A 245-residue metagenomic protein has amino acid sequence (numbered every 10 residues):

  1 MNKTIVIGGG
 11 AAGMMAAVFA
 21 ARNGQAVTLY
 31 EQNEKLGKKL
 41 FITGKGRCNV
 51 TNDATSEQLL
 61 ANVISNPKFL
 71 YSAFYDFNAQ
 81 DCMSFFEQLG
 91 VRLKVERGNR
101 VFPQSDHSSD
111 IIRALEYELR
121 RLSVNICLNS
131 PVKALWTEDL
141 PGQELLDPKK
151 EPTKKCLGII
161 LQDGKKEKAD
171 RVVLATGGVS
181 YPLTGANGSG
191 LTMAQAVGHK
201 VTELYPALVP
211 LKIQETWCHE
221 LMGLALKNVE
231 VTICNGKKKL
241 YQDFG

Functional and structural regions predicted by a protein language model:
M1-K3, E96, N129: Phosphate-coordination loops involved in phosphoryl transfer and adenosine-cofactor binding
N2-L29: N-terminal Rossmann-like FAD-binding beta1-loop-alpha1 element of flavoenzymes
G9, Q32, P206: Cofactor-binding loop segments of dinucleotide-utilizing enzymes, especially the Rossmann-like FAD- and NAD(P)+-binding
G10-M15, K39, K45-C48, V179-S180: Gly/Ser/Thr-rich beta-alpha loop segments that engage phosphate groups in nucleotides
M15, F19, L40, V172 (+1 more regions): Hydrophobic/aromatic ligand-binding patch that stacks against planar heteroaromatic rings of cofactors or nucleotides
A26-K35, K237-F244: Short, hydrophobic/aliphatic alpha-helical segments
Q32-N125: Conserved N-terminal/central alpha/beta ligand/cofactor-binding core
A114-G245: Predominantly flavin-linked oxidoreductase catalytic cores and closely associated redox partners
